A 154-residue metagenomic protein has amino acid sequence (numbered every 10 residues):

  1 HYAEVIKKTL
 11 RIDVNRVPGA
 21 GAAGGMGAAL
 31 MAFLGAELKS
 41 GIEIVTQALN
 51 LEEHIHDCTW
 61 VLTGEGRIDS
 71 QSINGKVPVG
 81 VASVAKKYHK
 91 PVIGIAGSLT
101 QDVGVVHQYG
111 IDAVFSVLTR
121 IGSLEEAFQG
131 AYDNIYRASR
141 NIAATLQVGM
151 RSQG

Functional and structural regions predicted by a protein language model:
H1-G154: N-terminal loops that bind phosphate or other acidic moieties and the adjacent beta-alpha structural core
